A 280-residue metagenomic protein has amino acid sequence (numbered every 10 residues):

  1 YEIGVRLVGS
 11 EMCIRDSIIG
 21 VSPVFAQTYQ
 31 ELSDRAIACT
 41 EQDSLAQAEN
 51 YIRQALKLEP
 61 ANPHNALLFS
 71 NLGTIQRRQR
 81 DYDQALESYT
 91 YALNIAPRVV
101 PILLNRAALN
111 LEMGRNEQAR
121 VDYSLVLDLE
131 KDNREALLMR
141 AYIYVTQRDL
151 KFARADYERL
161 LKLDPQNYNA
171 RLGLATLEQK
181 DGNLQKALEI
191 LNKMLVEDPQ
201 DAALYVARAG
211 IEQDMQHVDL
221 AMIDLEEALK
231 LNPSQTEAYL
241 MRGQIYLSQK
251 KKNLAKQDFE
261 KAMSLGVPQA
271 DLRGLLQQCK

Functional and structural regions predicted by a protein language model:
Y1-D16: Single conserved hydrophobic/aromatic residue that forms the stacking wall/gate of nucleotide- or nucleobase-binding
V21-N71, R78, K280: N-terminal leader/linker segments that initiate helical-solenoid repeat arrays
Y29-Q30, P63-L67, V100-P101, R134-E135 (+4 more regions): Helix-start (N-cap) detector for alpha-helical repeat units in TPR-like alpha-solenoids, especially tetratricopeptide
S44-R53, Q79-Y91, M113-L125, Q147-R159 (+3 more regions): Structural signature of tandem alpha-helical TPR/SEL1-like repeats, specifically the intra-repeat loop/turn
L58-A61, I95, L129, L163 (+3 more regions): Structural marker of alpha-solenoid helical repeat scaffolds
Q244, S248-K280: Terminal, low-structured helical/coil segments at or just beyond the last alpha-helical repeat
